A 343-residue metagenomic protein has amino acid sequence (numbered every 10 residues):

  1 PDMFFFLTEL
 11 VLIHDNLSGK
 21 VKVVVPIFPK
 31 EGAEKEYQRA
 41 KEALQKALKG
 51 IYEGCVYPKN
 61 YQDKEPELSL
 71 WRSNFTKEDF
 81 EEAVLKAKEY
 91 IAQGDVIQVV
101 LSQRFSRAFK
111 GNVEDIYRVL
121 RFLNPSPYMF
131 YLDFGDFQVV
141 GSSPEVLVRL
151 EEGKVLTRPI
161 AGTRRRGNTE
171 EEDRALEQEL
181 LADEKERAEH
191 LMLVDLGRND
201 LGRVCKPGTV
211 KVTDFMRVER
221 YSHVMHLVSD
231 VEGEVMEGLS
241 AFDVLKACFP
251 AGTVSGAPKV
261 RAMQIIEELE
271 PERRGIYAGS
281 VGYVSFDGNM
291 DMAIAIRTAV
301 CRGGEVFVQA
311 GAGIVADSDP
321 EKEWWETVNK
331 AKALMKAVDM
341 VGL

Functional and structural regions predicted by a protein language model:
P1-L343: Extended alpha-helical targeting/anchoring segments, especially N-terminal organellar/secretory targeting helices
